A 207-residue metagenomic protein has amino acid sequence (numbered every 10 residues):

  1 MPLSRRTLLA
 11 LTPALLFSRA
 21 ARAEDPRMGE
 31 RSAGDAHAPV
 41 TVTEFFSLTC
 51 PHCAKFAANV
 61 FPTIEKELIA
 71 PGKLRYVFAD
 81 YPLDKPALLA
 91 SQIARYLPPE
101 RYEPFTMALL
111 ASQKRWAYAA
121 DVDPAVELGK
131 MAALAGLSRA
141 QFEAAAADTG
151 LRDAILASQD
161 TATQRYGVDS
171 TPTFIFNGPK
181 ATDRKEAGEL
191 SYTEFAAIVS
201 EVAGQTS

Functional and structural regions predicted by a protein language model:
P2-L3, T7-D84, L156, Q164 (+1 more regions): Extracytoplasmic thiol/disulfide redox context detector
L8, L74, A108, F176-G178: Generic alpha-helical hydrophobic packing signal
P13, L110-A111, A147: Short amphipathic alpha-helical surface patches that mediate protein-protein
P26-M28, L88, A181: Residue-level signal for pocket-adjacent positions within structured domains
A33, W116, E186: Short clusters of hydrophobic/aromatic residues that line enzyme substrate/ligand-binding pockets
A38-T41, L89, S170-P172: Envelope-exposed proteins and targeting segments
S47, K130-S207: C-terminal cap of thioredoxin/glutaredoxin-like
L48, A54-A133: Structural alpha/beta surface segment adjacent to cysteine/selenocysteine redox centers across thiol/disulfide enzymes
